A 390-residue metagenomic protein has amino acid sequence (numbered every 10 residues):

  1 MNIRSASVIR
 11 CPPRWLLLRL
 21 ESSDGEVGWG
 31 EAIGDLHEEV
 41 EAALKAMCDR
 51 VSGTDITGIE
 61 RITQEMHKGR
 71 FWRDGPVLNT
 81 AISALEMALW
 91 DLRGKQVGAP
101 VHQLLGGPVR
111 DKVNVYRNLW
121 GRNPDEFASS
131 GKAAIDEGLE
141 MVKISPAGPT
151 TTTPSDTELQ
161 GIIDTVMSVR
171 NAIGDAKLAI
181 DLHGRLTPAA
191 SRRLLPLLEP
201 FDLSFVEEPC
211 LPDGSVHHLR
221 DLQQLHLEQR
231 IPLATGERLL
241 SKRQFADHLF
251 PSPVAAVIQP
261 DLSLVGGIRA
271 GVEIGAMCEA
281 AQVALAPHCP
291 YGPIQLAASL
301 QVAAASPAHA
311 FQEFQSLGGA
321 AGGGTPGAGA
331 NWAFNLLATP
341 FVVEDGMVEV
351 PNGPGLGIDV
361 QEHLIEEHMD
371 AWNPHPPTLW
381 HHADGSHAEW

Functional and structural regions predicted by a protein language model:
M1-I33, V40, G322, A330-N335 (+2 more regions): Structured beta-strand/loop patches that form or line metal/cofactor-binding pockets in enzymes
E21-V97, G323, A388-W390: Metal- or metallocofactor-binding catalytic centers and their adjacent structured scaffolds across diverse enzyme
G25, L85, G98, V142 (+6 more regions): Conserved, mostly hydrophobic/aromatic
A32, R117-G121, I144-P146, I180-G184 (+5 more regions): A cross-domain feature marking catalytic cores of carbohydrate-active enzymes and several ubiquitous metabolic/repair
A42, M47-D49, R61, D202 (+2 more regions): Shared catalytic-loop signature of beta/alpha-barrel
E86-P124: Glycine-rich, aromatic-flanked loop segments that form ligand/cofactor-binding clefts across common enzyme folds
K112-L225: Metal-dependent enolase-superfamily TIM-barrel catalytic cores that perform enediolate-based chemistry
P354-W390: Extended hydrophobic packing segments that form well-structured cores
